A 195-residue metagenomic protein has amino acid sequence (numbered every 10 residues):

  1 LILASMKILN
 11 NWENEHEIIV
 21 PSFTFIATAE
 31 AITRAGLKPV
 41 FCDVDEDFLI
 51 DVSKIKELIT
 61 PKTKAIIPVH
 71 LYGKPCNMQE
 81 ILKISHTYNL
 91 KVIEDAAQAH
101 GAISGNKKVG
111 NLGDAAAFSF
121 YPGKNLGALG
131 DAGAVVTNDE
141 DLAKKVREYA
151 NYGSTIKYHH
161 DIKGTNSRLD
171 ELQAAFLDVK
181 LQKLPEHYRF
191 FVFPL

Functional and structural regions predicted by a protein language model:
L1-E13, I59, I81, H86 (+1 more regions): Conserved PLP-binding active-site segment in aminotransferase class I/II-type PLP enzymes
L1-E17, A31-T33, F41, K107: Phosphate-binding glycine-rich loop
S22, F41-D45: Short beta->alpha connector loops at strand-helix junctions that form conserved, small/polar/Pro-enriched
F23-A29: Conserved coil-to-alpha-helix start sites within the AMP-binding
T28, I81, V146: Aromatic/hydrophobic pocket-lining residues that form π-stacking "cages" and hydrophobic walls in ligand
G36: Structured binding elements
D47-A128, A134-V136: Active-site phosphate-binding strand-loop segment of PLP-dependent enzymes
A99-G105, L112-L195: Active-site region of PLP-dependent enzymes
